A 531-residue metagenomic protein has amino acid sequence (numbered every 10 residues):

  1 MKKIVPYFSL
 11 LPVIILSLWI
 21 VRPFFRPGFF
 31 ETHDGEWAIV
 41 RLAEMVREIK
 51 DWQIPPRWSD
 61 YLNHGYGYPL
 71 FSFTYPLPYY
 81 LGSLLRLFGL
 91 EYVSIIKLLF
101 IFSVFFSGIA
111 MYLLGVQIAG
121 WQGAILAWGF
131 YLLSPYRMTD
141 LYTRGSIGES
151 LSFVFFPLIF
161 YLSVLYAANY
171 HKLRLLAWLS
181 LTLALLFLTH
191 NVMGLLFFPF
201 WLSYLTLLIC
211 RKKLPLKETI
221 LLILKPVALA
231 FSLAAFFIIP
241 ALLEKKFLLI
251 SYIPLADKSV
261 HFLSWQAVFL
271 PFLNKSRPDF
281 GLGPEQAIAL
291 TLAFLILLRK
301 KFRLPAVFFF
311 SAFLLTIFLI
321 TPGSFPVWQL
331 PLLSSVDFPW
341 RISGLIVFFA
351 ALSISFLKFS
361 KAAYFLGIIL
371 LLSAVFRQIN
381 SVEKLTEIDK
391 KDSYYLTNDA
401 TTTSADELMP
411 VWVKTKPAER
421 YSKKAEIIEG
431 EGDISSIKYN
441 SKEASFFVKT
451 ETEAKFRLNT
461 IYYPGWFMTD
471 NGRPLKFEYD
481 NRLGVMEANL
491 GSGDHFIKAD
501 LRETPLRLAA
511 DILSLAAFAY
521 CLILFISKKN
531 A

Functional and structural regions predicted by a protein language model:
M1-T386, H495-D500, R507-A531: Membrane-embedded transmembrane-helix bundle of lipid-linked glycan/lipid transferases
I4-F8, V21-R22, R47-E48, D60-Y61 (+6 more regions): Generic detector of short, locally flexible boundary/turn motifs and exposed helical patches
S59, Y66, F73, L77 (+6 more regions): Intrinsically disordered, low-complexity segments enriched in small/polar residues
E383-D433: Membrane-interface segments at or immediately adjacent to transmembrane helices that form the boundary between
E419-A531: Active-site-proximal, structured, solvent-exposed surfaces of multi-pass membrane proteins that position macromolecular
